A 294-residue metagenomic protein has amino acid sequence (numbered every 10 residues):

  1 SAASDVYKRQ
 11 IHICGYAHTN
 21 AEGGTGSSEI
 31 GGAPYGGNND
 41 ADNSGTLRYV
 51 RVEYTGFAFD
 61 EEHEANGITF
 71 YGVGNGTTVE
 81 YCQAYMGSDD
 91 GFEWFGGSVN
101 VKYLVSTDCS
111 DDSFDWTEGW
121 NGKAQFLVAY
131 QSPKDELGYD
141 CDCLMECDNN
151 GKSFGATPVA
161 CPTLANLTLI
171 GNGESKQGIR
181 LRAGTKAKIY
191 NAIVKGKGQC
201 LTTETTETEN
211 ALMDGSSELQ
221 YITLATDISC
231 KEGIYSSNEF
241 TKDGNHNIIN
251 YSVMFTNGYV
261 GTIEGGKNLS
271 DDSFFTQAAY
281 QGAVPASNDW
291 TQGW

Functional and structural regions predicted by a protein language model:
S1-D89, E93-W294: Extracellular beta-rich repeat passengers
